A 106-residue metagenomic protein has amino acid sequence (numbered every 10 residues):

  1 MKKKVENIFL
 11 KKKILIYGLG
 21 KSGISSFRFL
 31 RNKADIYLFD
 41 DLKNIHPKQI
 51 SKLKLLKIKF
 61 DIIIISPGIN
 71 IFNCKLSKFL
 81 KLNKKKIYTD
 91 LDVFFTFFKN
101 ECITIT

Functional and structural regions predicted by a protein language model:
M1-V93: N-terminal leader/targeting and accessory segments in enzymes
F95-N100: Phosphate-binding P-loop
I103-I105: Hydrophobic anchor at the beta1->P-loop junction of P-loop NTPases
